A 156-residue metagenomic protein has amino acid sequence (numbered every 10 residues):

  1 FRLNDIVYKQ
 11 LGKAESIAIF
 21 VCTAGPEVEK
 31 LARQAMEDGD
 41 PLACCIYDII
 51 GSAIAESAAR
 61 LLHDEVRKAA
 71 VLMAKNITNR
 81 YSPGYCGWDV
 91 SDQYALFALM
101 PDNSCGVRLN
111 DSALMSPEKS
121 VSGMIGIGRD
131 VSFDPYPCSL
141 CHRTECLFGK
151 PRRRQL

Functional and structural regions predicted by a protein language model:
F1-C44: Active-site helix-to-loop segments that bind/position phosphate- or nucleotide-bearing substrates and donors across
A24, K68, S122-I125: Short secondary-structure transition/capping segments
A24-P26, A113, R152: A broadly conserved detector of short glycine/acidic/proline-rich loop/turn motifs that flank catalytic sites and bind
D40-L99: Internal, well-folded beta-alpha domain core
M73-F148: Short terminal or interdomain "cap/linker" segment that borders an active site or interface and mediates
K150-L156: Short cysteine/histidine-rich zinc-coordinating motifs and their immediately flanking basic loops
